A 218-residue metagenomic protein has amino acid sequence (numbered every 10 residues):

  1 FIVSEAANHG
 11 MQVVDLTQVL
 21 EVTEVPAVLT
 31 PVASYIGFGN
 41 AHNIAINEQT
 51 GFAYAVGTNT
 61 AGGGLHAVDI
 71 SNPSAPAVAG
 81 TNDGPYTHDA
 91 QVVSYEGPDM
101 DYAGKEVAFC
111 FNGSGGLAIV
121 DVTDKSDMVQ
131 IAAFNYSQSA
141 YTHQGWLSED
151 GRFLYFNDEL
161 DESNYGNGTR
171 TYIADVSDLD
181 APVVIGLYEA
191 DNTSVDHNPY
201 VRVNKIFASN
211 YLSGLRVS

Functional and structural regions predicted by a protein language model:
F1-S218: Feature marking well-ordered beta-strand scaffolds used for ligand recognition
